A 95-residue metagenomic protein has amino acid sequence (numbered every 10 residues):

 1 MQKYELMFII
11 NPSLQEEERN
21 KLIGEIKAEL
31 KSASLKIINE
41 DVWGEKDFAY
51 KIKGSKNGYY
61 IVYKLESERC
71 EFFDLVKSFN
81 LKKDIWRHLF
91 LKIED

Functional and structural regions predicted by a protein language model:
M1-G58, E66-D95: Long, contiguous binding/interaction regions
Y63: S-adenosyl-L-methionine
